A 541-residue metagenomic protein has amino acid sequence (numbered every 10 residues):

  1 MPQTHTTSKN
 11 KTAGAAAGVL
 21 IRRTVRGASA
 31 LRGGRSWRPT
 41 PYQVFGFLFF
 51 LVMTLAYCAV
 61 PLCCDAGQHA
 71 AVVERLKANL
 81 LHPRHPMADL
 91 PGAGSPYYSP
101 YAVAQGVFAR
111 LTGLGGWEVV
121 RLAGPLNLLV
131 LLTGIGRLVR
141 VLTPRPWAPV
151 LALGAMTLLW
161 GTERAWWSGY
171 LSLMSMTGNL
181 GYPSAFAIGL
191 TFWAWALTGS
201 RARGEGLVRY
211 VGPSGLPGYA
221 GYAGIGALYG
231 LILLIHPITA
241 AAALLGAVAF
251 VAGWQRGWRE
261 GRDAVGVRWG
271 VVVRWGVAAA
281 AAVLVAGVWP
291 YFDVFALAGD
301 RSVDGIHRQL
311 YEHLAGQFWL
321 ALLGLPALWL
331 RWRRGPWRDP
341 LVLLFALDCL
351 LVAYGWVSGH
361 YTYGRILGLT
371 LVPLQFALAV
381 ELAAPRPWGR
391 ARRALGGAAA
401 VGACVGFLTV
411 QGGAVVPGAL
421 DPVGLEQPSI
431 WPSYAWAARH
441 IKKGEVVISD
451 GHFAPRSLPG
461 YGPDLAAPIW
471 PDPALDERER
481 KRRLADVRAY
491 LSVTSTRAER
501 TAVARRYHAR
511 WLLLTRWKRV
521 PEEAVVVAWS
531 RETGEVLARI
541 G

Functional and structural regions predicted by a protein language model:
M1-T54: Start-transfer (signal-anchor) and selected internal transmembrane alpha helices of multi-pass inner/ER membrane
R35-G189, G212, P237-I238, A419 (+1 more regions): Active-site lumenal/periplasmic loops and adjacent helix-entry segments of GT-C-fold, multi-pass membrane
D65, G221, L228-V342, S358-T362 (+1 more regions): Transmembrane catalytic cores of multi-pass membrane glycosyltransferases and polysaccharide-assembly enzymes
L131-V139, L190-A202, L245-A252, L322-W329 (+1 more regions): Transmembrane alpha-helical segments
F186-G224: Membrane-interface transmembrane helices that cradle and orient dolichyl/undecaprenyl
L244, V410-G541: Extracytoplasmic
A280, P385-G412: Signature aromatic-anchored transmembrane alpha helix within multi-pass, membrane-resident enzymes that catalyze glycan
G359-G397: Hydrophobic/aromatic-rich transmembrane helices and adjacent perimembrane loops
